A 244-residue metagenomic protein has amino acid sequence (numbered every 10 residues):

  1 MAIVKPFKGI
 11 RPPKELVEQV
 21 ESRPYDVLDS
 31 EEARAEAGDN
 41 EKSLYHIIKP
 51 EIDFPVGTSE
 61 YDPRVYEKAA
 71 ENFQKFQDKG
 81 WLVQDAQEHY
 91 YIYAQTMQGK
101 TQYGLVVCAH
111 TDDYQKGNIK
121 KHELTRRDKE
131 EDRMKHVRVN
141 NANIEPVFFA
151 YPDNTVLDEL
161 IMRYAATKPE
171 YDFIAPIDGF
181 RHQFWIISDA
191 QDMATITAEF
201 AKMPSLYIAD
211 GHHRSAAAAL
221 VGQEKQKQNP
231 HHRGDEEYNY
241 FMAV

Functional and structural regions predicted by a protein language model:
M1-V244: A cross-family signal for N-terminal binding/gating loops and helix N-caps that shape access to the active site
